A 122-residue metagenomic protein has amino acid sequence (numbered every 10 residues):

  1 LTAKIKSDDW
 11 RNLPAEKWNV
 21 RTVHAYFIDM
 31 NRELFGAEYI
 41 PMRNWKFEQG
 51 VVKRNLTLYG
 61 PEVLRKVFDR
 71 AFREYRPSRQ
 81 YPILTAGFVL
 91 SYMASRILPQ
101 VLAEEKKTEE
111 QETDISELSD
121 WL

Functional and structural regions predicted by a protein language model:
L1-L58: Long, charged low-complexity interaction segments
Q49-L122: Short, cationic/aromatic linear interface patches that serve as DNA/RNA-contacting surfaces or protein-partner docking
